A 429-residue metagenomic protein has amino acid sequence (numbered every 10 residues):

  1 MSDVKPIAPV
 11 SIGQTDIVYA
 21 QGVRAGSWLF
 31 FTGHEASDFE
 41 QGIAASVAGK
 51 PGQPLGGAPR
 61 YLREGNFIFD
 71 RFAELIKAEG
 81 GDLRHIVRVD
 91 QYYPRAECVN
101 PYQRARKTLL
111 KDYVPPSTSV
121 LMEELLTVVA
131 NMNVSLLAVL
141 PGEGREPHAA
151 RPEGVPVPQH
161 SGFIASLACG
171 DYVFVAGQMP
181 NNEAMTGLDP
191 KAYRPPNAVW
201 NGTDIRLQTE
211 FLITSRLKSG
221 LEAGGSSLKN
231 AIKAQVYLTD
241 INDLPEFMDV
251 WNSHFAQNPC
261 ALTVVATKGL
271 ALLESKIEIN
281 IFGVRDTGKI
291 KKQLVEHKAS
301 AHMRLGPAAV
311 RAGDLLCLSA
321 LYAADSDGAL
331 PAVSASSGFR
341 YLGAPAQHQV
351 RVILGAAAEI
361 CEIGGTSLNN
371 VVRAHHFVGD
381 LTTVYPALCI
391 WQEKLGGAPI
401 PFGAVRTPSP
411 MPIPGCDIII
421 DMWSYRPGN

Functional and structural regions predicted by a protein language model:
M1-D70, E74-F211, S219-K233, L238-G355 (+2 more regions): N-terminal presequence-like segments and the immediate start of the first folded domain
S215: An active-site-proximal structural segment forming one wall of the substrate-binding cleft that immediately precedes
